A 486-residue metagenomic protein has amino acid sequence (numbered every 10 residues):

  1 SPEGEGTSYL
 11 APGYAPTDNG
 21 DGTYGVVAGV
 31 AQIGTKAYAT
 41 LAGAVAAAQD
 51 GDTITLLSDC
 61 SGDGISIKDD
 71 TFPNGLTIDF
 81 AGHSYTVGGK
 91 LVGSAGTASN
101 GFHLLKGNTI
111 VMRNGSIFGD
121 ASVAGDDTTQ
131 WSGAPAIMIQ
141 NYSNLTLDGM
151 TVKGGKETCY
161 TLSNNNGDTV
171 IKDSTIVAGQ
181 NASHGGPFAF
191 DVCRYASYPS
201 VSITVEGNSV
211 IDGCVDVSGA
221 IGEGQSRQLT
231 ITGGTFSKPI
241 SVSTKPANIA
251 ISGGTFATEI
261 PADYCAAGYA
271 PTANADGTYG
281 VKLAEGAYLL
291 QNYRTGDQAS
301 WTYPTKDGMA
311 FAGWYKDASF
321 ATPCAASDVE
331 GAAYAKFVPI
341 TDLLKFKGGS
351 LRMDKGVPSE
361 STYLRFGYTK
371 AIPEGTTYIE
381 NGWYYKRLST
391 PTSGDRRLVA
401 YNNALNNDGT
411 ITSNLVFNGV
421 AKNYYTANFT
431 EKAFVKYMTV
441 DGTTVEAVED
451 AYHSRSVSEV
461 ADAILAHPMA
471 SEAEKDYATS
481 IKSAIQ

Functional and structural regions predicted by a protein language model:
S1-G4, S8, I78-F80, I110-N114 (+5 more regions): All-beta strand scaffolds that present successive hydrophobic residues in beta-strands
S1-Y14, T258-A266, D297-P323, G375-T376: Surface-exposed interfaces of beta-sheet-rich extracellular modules
S1-Y24, Q225-L283: Leucine-rich solenoid repeat scaffolds
N19-G22, V26, K282-T341: Secondary-structure capping and domain/repeat boundary segments
A28-L57, S61-G62: Acidic Gly/Asp/Thr-rich repetitive segments characteristic of extracellular carbohydrate-active and adhesion proteins
S61-T77, T86-R113, G119-L145, E157-N166 (+4 more regions): Extracellular beta-strand-rich solenoid/capping regions of secreted or surface-exposed proteins that bind or remodel
G119, G154, C159, A178 (+4 more regions): Residues in short coils/turns that link rungs of repeat/solenoid architectures in beta-rich domains
P339-Q486: Short, surface-exposed linear motifs at loops/turns and structural transition points
